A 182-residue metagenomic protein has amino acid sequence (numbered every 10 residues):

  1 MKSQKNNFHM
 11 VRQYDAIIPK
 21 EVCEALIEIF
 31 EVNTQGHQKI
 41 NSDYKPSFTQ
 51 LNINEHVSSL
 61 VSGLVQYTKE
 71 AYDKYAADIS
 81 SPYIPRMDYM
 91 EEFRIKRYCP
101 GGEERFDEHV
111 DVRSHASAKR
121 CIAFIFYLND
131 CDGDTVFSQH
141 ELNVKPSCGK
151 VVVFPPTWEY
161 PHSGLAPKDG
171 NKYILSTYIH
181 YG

Functional and structural regions predicted by a protein language model:
M1-R94: Non-heme Fe(II)/2-oxoglutarate
K69-G182: Catalytic core of non-heme Fe(II) oxygenases with the double-stranded beta-helix
